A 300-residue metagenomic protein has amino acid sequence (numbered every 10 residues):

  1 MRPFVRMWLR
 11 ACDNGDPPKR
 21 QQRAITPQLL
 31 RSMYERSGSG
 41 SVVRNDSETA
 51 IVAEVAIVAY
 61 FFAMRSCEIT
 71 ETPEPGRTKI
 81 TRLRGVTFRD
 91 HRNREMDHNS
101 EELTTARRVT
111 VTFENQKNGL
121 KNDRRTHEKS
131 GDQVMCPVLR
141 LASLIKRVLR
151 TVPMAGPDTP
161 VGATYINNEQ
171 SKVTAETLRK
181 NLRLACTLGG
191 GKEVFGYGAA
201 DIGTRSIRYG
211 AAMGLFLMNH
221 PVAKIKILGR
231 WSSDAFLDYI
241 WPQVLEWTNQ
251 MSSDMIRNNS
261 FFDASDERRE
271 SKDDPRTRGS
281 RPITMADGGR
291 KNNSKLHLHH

Functional and structural regions predicted by a protein language model:
M1-H300: Extended, non-catalytic subsegments within catalytic or DNA/protein-binding/adaptor domains
